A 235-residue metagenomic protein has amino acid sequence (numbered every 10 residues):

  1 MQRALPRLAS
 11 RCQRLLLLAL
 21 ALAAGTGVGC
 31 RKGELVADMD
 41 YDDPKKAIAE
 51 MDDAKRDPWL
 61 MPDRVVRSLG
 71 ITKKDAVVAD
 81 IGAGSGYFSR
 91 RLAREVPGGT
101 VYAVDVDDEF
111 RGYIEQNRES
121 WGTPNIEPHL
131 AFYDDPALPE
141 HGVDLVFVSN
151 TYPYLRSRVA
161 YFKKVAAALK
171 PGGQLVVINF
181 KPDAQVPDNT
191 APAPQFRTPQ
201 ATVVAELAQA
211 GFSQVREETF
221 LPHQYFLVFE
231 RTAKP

Functional and structural regions predicted by a protein language model:
D57-A76: Conserved alpha-helix/loop element of class I SAM-dependent methyltransferases that forms part of the SAM/SAH-binding
K74-G84: Conserved class I S-adenosyl-L-methionine
S85-P97: Conserved SAM-binding loop of SAM-dependent methyltransferases across substrates and taxa, primarily the Class I
D107-D108: Conserved SAM/SAH-binding beta-strand->alpha-helix loop
W121-D134: Conserved SAM-binding strand-loop segment of SAM-dependent methyltransferases
P136-V146: A short acidic, Gly/Pro-enriched loop at the edge of an enzyme's catalytic core that lines a small-molecule cofactor
D144-V159: A short SAM/SAH-binding and catalytic strip from SAM-dependent methyltransferases
V159-Q174: A short glycine-rich, Lys/Arg-flanked "PGG" loop and its adjoining helix->strand segment in the class I
